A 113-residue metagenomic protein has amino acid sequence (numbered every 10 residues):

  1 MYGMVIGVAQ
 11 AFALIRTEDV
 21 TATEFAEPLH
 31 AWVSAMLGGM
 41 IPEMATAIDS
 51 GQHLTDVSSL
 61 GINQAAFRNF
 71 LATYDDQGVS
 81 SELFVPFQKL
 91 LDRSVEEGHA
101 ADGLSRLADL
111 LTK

Functional and structural regions predicted by a protein language model:
M1-P86, L90-L111: Helical "substrate-binding/catalytic lid" subdomain of Rossmann-like NAD(P)-dependent dehydrogenases/reductases
